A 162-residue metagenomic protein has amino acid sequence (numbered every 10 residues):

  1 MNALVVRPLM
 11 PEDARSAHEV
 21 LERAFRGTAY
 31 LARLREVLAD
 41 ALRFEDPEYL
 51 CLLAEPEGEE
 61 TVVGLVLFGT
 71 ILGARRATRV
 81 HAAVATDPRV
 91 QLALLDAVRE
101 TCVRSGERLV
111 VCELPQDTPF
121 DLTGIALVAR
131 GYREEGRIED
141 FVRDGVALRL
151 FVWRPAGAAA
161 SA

Functional and structural regions predicted by a protein language model:
A3-E19: A short beta-loop-alpha structural element at the N-terminal edge of CoA-dependent acyl/N-acetyltransferase catalytic
P8, E19-R33: Helix-loop element at the rim of GNAT/NAT acetyltransferase active sites that forms part of the acceptor-substrate
T28-L53: Active-site rim helix/loop that mediates acceptor-substrate recognition in acyltransferases
L53, E60-T70, R79: Conserved beta-strand in the GNAT
A74-D87: Conserved acetyl-CoA binding element of GNAT-fold acetyltransferases
D87-V103, I125, A129: Conserved acetyl-CoA-binding loop-helix of GNAT-fold acetyltransferases
V103-Q116: Conserved GNAT acetyl-CoA-binding A-motif
E113-P115, G131-R149: Conserved catalytic-core motifs of GNAT/GCN5-like acyltransferases
